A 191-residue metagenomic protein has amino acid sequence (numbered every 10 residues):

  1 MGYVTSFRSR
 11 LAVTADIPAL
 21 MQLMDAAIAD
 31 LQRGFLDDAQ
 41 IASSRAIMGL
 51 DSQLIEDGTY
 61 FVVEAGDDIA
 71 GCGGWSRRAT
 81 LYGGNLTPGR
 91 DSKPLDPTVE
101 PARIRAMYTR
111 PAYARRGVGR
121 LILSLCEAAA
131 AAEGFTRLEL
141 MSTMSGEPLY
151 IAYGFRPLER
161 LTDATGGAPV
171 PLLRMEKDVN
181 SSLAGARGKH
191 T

Functional and structural regions predicted by a protein language model:
Y3, T136, M141-E147, Y153 (+1 more regions): C-terminal "cap" of GNAT-fold acetyltransferases
R8-Q22: A short beta-loop-alpha structural element at the N-terminal edge of CoA-dependent acyl/N-acetyltransferase catalytic
D25-L50: Conserved GNAT-fold acetyl-CoA-binding loop/helix
D51-D57: Short loop/turn motifs at secondary-structure junctions and domain boundaries
T59-V62: Hydrophobic beta-strand residues of extracellular immunoglobulin-like
E64, A70-A114, A129, T162-P171 (+1 more regions): Conserved acyl-donor/pantetheine-binding loop and adjacent beta-alpha core of acyl/acetyltransferases and related
E64-G66, K177-D178: Active-site beta-strand termini and strand-to-loop segments that position acidic
Y113, G117-L125: Conserved acetyl-CoA pyrophosphate-binding loop and the N-cap/start of the following alpha-helix in GNAT-like
